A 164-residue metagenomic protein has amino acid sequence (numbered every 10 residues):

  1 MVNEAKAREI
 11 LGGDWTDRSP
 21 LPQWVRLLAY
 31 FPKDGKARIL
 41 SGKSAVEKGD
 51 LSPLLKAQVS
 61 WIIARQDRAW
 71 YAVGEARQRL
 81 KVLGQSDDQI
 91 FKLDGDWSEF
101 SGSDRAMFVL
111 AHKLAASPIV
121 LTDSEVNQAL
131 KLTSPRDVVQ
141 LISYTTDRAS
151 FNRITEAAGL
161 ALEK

Functional and structural regions predicted by a protein language model:
M1-L55, K81: Secretory/endomembrane lumenal or extracellular ectodomains immediately following the signal peptide
G13-P22, K56-Q58, K92-M107, A161-K164: Membrane-interacting alpha-helical segments
P20-R26, P53-Q66, D96, D137-I142: Alpha-helical scaffold segments that form or flank carboxylate-/histidine-based iron centers
F31-G35, I62-V73, D104-M107, A111-P118 (+1 more regions): Alpha-helical transition-metal enzyme core signature, strongest for iron centers
L51, K56-D88: Conserved alpha-helical segments that form or flank metal/cofactor-binding pockets of metalloenzymes
G95, S103-S143: Acidic/histidine-rich alpha-helical segments that form the ligand environment of transition-metal centers
L130, T146, I154-K164: Acidic, carboxylate-rich catalytic segments that either coordinate divalent cations
